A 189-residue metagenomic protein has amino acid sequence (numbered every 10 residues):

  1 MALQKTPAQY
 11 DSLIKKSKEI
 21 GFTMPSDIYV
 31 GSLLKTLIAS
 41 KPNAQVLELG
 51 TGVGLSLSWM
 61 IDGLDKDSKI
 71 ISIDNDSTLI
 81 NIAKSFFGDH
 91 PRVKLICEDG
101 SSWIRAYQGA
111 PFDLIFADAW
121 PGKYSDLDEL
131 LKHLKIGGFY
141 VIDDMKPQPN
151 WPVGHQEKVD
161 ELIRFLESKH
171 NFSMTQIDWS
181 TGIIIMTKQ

Functional and structural regions predicted by a protein language model:
M1-L114, P121-V141, M145-Q189: A short alpha-helical cap/connector motif
